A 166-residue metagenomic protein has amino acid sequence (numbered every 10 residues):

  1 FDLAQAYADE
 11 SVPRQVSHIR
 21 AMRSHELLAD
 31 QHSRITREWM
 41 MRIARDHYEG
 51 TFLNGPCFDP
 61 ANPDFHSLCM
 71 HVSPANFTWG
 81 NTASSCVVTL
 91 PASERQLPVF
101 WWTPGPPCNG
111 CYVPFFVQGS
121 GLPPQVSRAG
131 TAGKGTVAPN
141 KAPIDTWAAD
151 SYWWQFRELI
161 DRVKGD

Functional and structural regions predicted by a protein language model:
F1-D166: C-terminus-biased signal that marks the final domain/tail of proteins
